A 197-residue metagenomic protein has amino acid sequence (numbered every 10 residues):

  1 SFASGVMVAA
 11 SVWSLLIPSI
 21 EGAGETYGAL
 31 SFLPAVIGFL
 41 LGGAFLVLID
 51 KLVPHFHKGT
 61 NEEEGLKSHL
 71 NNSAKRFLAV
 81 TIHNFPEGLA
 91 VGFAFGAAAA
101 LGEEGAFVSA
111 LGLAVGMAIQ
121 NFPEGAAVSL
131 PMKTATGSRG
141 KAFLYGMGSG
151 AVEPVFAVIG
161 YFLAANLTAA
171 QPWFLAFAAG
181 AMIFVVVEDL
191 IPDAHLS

Functional and structural regions predicted by a protein language model:
S1-S197: Intrinsically disordered, metal-sensing/regulatory segments
